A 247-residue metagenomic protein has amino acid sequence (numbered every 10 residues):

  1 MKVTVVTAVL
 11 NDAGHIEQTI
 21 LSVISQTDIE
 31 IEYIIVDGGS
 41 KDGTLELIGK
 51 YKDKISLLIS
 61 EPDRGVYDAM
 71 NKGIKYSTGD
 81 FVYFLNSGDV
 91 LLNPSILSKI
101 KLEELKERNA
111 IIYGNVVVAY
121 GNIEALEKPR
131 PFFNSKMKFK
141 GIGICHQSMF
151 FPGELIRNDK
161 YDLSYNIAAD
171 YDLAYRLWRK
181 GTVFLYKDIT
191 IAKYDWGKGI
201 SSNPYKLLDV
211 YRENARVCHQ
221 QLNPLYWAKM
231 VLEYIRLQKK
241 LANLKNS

Functional and structural regions predicted by a protein language model:
L21-E30: Short, acidic, metal-binding catalytic loop of nucleotide-sugar glycosyltransferases
E30-G39, I59-S60: Short beta-strand/loop segment that forms part of the nucleotide-sugar
D37-E46, N86: A conserved acidic beta->alpha catalytic loop
G43, D68, D89-E103: Acidic donor-binding/catalytic loop of UDP-sugar-dependent glycosyltransferases, especially processive GT2
S60-S77: Glycine-rich, basic loop-to-helix element that forms the pyrophosphate-binding segment of sugar-nucleotide handling
V82: Short aromatic/hydrophobic "clamp" motif used to bind/position activated sugar donors
P94-L126: Conserved donor NDP-sugar-binding/catalytic core segment of glycosyltransferases
L126-E213: Conserved nucleotide-sugar donor-binding catalytic segment
